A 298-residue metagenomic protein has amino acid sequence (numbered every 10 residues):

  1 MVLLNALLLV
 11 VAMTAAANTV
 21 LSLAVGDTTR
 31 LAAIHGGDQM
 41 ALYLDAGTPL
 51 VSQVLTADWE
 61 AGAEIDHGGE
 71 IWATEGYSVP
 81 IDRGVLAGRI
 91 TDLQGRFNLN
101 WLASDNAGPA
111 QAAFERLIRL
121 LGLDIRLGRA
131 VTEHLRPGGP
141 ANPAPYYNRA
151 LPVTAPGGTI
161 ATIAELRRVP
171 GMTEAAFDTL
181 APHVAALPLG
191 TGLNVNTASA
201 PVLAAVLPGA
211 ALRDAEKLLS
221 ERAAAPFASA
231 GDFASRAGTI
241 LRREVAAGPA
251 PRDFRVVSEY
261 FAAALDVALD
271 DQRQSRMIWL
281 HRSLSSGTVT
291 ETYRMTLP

Functional and structural regions predicted by a protein language model:
M1-P298: Compositionally biased linear targeting/interaction segments
